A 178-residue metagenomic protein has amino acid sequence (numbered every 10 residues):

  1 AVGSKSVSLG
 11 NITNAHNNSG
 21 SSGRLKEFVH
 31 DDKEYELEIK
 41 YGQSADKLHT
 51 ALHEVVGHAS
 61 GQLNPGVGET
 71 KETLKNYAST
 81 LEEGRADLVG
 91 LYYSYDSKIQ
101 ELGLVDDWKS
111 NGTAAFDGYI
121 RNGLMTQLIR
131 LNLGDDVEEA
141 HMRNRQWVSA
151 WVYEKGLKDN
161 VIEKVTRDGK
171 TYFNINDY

Functional and structural regions predicted by a protein language model:
A1-K71: Active-site-adjacent "gating/activation" loops or surface patches in catalytic cores
E27, E34-E38, E54, E69-E72 (+5 more regions): Glutamate identity and glutamate-enriched acidic tracts
Y35-D46, E69-G84, D107-N111, A115: Alpha-helix capping and helix-loop boundary segments enriched in small/acidic/polar residues
G61-G66, G84, T126, R130 (+1 more regions): Generic marker of "main functional regions" within proteins
S79-D96: An active-site-proximal "capping" alpha-helix that borders the catalytic cofactor pocket
L91-Y178: Long, well-structured alpha-helical subdomains associated with metal-dependent extracellular/ecto-lumenal hydrolases
